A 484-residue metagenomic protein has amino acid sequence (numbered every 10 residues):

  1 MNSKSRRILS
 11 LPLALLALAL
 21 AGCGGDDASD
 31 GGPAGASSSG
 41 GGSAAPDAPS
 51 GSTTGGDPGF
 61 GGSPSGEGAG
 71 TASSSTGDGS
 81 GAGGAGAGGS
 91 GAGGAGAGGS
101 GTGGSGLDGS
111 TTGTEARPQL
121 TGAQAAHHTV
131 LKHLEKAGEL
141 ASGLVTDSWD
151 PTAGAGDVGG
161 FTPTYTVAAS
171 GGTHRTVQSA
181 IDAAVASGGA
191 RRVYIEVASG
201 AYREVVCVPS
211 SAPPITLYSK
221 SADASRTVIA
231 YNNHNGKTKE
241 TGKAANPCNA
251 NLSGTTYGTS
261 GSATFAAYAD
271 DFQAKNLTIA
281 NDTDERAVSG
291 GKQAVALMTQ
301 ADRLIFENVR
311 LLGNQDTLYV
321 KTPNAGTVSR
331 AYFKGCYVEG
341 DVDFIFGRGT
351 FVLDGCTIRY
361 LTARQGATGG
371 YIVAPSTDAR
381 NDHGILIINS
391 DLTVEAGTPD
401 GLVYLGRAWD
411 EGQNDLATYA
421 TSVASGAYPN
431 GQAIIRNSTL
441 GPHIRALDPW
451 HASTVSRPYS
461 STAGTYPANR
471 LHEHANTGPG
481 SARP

Functional and structural regions predicted by a protein language model:
M1-A21: Sec-dependent bacterial lipoprotein signal peptides
R7-A14, S29, T173, S329 (+1 more regions): Generic alpha-helix initiation/capping and coil-helix boundary signal
C23-T112: Ser/Thr-rich, Pro/Gly/Ala-heavy low-complexity intrinsically disordered linkers and tails of secreted extracellular
G109, G113-P484: Sequence-level preference for short, compositionally simple segments enriched in small aliphatic or small polar residues
